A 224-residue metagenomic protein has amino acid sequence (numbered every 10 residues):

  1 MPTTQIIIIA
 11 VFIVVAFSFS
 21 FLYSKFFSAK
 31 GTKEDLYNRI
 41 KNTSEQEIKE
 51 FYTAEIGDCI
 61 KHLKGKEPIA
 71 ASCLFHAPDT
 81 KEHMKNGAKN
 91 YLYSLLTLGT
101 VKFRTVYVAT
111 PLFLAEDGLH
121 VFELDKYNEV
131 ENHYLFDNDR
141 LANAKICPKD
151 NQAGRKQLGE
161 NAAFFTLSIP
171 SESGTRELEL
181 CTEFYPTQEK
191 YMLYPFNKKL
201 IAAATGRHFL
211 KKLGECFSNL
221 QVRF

Functional and structural regions predicted by a protein language model:
M1-G31, L95-V101: Alpha-helical transmembrane spans
T3-V15, S168-F224: Terminal and domain-flanking low-complexity segments
I9, A54-H62, E131-N132, F165: Intrinsically disordered, low-complexity boundary segments flanking structured domains
I9, V15, I69-A70, L141-N143: Residue-level detector of intrinsically disordered, flexible termini and proteolytic processing junctions
L22, L36, F51, N90-L92 (+3 more regions): Intrinsically disordered, low-complexity N-terminal regions enriched in serine/proline/glycine with scattered basic
K25-L112: Anionic N-terminal interaction surfaces
L95-F164, S173-E177, C181, C216 (+1 more regions): Phosphoinositide-binding peripheral membrane targeting modules
